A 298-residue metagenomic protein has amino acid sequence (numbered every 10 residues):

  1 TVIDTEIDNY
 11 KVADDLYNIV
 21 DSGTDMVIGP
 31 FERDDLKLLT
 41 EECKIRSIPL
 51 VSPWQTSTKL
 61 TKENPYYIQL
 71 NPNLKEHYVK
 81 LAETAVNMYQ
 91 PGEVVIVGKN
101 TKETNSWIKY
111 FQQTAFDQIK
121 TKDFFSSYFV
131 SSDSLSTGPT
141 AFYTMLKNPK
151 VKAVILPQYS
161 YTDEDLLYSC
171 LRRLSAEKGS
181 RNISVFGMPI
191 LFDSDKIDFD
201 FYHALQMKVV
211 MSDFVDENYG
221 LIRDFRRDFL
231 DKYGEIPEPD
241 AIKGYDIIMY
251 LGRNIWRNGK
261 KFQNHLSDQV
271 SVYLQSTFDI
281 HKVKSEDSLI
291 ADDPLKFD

Functional and structural regions predicted by a protein language model:
T1-D298: Extracytosolic ligand-binding ectodomains
